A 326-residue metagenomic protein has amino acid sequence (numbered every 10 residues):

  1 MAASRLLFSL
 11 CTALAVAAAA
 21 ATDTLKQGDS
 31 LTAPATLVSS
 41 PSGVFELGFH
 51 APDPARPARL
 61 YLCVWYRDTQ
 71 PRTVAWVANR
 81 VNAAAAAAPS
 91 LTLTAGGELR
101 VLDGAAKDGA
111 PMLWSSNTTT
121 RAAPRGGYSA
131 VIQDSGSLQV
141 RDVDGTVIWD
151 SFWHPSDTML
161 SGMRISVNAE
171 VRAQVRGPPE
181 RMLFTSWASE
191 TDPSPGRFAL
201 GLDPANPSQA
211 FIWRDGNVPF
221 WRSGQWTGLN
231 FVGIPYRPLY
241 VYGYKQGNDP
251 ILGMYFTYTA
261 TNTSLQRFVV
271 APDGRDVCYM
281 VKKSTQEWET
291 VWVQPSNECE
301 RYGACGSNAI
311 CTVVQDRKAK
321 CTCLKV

Functional and structural regions predicted by a protein language model:
A2-V326: Beta-rich ligand-binding surfaces for carbohydrates and other polyanions
